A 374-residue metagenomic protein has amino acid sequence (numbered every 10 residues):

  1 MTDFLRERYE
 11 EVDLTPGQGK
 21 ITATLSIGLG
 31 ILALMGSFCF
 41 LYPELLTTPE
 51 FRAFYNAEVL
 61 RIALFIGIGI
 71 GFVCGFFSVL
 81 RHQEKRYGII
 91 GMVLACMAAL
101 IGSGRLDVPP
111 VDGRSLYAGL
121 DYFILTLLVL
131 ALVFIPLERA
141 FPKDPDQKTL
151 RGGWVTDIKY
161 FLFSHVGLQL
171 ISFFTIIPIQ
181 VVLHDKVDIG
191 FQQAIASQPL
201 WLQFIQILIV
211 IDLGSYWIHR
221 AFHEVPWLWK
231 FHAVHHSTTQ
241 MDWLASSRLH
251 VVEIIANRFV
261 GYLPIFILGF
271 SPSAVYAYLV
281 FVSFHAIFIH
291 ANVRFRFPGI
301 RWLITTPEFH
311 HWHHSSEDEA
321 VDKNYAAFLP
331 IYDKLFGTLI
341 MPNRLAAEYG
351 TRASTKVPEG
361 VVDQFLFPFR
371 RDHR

Functional and structural regions predicted by a protein language model:
E10-L32, V59-L60, Q83-K85: N-terminal membrane topogenic signal
C39-E50, F76-V79, G102-D112: Juxtamembrane "helix-exit" motif on the non-cytosolic side of transmembrane helices
A53-I68, Y122-L132: Structural signature of hydrophobic alpha-helical transmembrane segments
E84-A95, Q147-V155: Cytoplasmic-side transmembrane-helix entry/capping segments in multi-pass membrane proteins
V111-L132, L200-I211, A274, Y278: Alpha-helical transmembrane segments
G113-S115, L132-D157, V181-Q192: Membrane-helix interface linkers and caps
V155-Y349: Membrane-embedded catalytic scaffold of the fatty acid hydroxylase/desaturase
K334, R344-R374: Cytosolic-facing loops and C-terminal tails of multi-pass membrane proteins
